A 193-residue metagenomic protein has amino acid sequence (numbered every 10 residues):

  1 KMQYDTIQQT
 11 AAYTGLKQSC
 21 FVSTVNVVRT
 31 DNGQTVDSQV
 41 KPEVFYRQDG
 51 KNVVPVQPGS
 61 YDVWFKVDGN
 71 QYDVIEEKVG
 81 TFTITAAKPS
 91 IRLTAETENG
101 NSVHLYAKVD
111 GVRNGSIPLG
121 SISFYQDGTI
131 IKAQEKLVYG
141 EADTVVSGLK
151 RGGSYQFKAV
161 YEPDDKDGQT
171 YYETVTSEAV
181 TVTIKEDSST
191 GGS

Functional and structural regions predicted by a protein language model:
K1-S193: Solvent-exposed beta-strand/loop surfaces, strongest in extracytoplasmic domains of secreted and cell-surface proteins
